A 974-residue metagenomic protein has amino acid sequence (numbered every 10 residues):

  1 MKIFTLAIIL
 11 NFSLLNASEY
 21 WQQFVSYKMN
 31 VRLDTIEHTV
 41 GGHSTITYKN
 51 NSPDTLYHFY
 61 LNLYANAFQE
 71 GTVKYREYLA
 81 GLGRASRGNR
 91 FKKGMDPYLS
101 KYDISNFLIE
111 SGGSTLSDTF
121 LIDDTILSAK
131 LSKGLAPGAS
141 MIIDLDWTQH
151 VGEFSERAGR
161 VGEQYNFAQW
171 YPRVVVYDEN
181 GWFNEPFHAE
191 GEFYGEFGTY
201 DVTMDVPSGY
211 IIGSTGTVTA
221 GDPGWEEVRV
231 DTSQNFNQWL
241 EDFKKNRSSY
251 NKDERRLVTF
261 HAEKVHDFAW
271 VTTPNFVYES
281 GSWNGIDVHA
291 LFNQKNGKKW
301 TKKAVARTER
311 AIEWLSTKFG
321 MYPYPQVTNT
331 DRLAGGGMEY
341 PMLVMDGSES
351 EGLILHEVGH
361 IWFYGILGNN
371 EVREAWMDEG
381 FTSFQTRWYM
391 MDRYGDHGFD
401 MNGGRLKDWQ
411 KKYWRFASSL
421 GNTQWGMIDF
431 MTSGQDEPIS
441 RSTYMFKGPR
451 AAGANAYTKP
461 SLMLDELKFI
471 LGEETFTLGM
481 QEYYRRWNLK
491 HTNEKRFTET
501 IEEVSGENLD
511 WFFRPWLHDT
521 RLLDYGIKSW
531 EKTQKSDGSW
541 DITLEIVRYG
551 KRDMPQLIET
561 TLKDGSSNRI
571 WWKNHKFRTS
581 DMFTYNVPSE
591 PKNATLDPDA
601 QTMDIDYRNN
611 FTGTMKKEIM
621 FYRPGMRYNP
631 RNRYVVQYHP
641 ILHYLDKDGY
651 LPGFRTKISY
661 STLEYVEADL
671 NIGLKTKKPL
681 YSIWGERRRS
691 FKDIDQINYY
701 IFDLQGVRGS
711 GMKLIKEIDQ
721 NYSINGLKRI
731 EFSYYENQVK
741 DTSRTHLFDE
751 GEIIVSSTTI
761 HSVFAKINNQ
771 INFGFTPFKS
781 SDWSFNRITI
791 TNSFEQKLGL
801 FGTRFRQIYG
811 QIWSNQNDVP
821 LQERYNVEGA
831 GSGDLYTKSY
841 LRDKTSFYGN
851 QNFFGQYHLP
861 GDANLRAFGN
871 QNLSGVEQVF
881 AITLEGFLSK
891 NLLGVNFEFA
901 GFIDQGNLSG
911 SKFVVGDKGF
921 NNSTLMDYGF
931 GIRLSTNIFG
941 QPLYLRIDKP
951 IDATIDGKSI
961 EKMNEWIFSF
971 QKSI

Functional and structural regions predicted by a protein language model:
F24-V25, T47, Y60-L63, F260 (+3 more regions): Hydrophobic alpha-helical and helix-loop surface patches within well-folded domains that function as non-catalytic
K49, A85-E163, N246-K252, F577-S589 (+1 more regions): A surface-exposed beta-strand-loop module
G71-A85, T148-Y200, G221, T602-P630: Glycine/proline-rich low-complexity spacer/linker segments in large multi-domain proteins
V174-D178, W182, G191-V358, F384-R387 (+1 more regions): Hydrophobic helix-coil surface modules that form long, contiguous segments used for peptide/substrate interaction
G213-S214, L509-D510, L523-P598: Beta-strand-rich binding/interaction modules
D564-S566, K573, D581-E590, T595-F691 (+3 more regions): Outer-membrane beta-barrel initiation region
Q696-I701, I715, K740-H746, I753-L892 (+2 more regions): C-terminal outer-membrane beta-barrel translocator/porin domains of Gram-negative envelope proteins and their
F930-I932, K962-I974: Outer-membrane beta-barrel "beta-signal"
